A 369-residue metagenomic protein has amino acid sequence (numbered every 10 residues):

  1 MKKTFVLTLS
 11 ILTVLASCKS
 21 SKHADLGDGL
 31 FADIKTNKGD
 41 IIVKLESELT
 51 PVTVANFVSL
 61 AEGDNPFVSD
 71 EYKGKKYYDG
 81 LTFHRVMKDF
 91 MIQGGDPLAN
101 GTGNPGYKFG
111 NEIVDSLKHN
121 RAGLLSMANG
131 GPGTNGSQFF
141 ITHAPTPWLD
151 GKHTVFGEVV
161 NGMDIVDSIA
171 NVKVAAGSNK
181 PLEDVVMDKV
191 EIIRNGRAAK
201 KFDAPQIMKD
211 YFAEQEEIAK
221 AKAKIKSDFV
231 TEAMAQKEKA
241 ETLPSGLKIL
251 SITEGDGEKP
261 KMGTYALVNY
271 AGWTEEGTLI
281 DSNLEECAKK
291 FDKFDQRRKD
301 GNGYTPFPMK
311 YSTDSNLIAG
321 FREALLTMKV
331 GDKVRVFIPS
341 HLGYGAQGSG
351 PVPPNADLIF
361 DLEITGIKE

Functional and structural regions predicted by a protein language model:
M1-L26: Bacterial Sec-dependent N-terminal signal peptides
C18-E369: Cross-family detector of peptidyl-prolyl cis-trans isomerase
